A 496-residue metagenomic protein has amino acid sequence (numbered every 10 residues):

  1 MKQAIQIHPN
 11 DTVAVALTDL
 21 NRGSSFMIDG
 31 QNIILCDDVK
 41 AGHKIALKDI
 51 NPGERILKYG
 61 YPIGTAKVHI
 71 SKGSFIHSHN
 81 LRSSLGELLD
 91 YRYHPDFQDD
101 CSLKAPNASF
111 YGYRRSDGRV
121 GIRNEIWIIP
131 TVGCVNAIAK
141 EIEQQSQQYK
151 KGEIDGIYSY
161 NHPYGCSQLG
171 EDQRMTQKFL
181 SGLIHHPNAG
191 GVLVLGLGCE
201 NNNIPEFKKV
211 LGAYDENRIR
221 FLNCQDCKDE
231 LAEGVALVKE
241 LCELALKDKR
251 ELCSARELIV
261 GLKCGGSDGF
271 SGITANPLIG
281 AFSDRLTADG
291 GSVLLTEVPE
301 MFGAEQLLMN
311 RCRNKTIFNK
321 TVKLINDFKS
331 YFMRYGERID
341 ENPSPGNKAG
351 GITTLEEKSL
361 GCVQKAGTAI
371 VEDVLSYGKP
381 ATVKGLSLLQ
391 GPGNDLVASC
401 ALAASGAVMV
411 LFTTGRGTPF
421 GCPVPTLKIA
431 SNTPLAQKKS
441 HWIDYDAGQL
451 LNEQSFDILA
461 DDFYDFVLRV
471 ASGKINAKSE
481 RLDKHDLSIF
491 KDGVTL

Functional and structural regions predicted by a protein language model:
M1-M409, R416-L496: Metallocofactor- and cofactor-centric catalytic cores in central/energy metabolism, strongly enriched
